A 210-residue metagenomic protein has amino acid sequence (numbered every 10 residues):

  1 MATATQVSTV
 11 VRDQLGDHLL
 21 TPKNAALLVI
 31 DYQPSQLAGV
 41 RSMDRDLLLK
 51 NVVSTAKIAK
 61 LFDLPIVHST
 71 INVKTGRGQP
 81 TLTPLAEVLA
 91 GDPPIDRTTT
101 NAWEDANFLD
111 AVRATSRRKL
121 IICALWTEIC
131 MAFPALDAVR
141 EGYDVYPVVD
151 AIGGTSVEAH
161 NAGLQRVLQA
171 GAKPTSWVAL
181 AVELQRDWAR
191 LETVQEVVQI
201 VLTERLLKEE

Functional and structural regions predicted by a protein language model:
Q6-Q14: Short gly/ser/thr-rich secondary-structure transition/capping motifs
A25-Y32: N-terminal nucleotide-binding beta1-loop-alpha1 segment
A26, V40-F133, Q199, T203: Active-site alpha/beta core segments
L61-L64, G142, G171: Glycine-centered short loops/turns at secondary-structure junctions
D92-A102, R166-V178: A glycine-rich helix N-cap at a beta->alpha junction
R113-L120, V139-Y146, E192-E210: Active-site/ligand-binding-proximal alpha/beta "capping" segment
K119-L168: A contiguous pocket-lining binding segment that forms or flanks enzyme active sites
K173-R205: A charged, well-structured terminal subsegment
